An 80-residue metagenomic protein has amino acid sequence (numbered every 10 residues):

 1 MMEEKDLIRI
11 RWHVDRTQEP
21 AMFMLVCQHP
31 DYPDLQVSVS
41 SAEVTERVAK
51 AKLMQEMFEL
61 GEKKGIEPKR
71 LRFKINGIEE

Functional and structural regions predicted by a protein language model:
M1, A21-F23, K52-E56: Residue-level detector of intrinsically disordered terminal segments
M1-A21: Short N-terminal "domain-start" leader segments that mark the transition from disordered tails or signal peptides into
R11-D15, Q28, S40, K74-N76: A structural detector for beta-sheet-dominated domains
R16-L35: Short aromatic-glycine-(Arg/Gly/Cys) micro-motifs in beta-strand/loop hairpins
Y32-V48: A short, exposed loop/beta-hairpin motif centered on an aromatic-Gly-Thr core
V44-G65: A short, charged, amphipathic alpha-helix used as a generic interaction element across diverse proteins
E59-E80: Short, mixed-charge low-complexity intrinsically disordered segments
